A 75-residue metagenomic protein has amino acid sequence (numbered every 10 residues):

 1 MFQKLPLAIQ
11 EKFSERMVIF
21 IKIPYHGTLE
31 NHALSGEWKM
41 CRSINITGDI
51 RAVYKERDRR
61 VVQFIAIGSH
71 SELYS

Functional and structural regions predicted by a protein language model:
K4, Q10-E11, S35, I44-R51 (+1 more regions): Enriched for short, Lys/Arg-rich terminal
I19-I44: A short, surface-exposed loop/turn module that caps and links secondary-structure elements
